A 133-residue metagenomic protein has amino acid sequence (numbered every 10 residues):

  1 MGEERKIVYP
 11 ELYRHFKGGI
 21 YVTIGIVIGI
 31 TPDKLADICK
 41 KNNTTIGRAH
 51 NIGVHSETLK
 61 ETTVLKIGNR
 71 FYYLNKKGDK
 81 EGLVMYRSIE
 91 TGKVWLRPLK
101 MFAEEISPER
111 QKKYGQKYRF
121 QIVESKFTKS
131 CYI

Functional and structural regions predicted by a protein language model:
M1-I133: Mixed-charge, low-complexity intrinsically disordered regions
